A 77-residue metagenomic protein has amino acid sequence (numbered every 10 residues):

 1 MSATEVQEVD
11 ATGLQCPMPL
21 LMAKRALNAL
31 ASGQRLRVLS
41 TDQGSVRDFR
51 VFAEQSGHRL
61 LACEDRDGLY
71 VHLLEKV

Functional and structural regions predicted by a protein language model:
S2-D10: Immediate flanking context of iron-sulfur cluster ligation sites
A11-D65: Amphipathic, hydrophobic secondary-structure cores in small proteins
G68: Positions that flank functional sites
V71-V77: Core SAM-dependent methyltransferase catalytic element
